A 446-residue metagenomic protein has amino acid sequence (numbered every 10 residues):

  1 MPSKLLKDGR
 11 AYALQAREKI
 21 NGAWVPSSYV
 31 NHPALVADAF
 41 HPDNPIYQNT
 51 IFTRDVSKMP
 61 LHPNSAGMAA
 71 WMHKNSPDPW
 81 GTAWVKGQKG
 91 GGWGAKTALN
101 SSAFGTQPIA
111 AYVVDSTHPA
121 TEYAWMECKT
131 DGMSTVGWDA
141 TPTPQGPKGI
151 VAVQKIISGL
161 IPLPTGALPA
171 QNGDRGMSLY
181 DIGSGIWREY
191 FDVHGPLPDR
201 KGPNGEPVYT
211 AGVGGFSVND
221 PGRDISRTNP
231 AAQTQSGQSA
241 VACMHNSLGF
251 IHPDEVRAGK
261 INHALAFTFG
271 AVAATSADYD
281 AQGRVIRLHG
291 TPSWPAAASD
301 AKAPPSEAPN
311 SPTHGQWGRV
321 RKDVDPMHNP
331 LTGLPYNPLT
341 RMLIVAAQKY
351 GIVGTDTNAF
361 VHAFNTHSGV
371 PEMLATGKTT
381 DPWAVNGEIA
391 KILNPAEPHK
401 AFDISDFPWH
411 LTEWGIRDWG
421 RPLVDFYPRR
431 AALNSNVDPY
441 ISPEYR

Functional and structural regions predicted by a protein language model:
P2-A11: Surface-exposed, short loops/turns at beta-strand junctions within beta-sandwich domains
G9, G22, S184-G185: Detector for glycine-centered tight turns/loop "hinges" at secondary-structure junctions
Y12, V25-S27, V208: Short, isolated positions in well-ordered beta-strands
A13-R17: Extracellular recognition modules
E18-I20, F191: Residue-level signal for short segments within beta-strands and strand-turn junctions of well-structured beta-sheet
N21-A34: Extracellular fibronectin type III
L35-R446: Short, surface-exposed polybasic-aromatic patches that bind anionic ligands, especially phosphate groups
